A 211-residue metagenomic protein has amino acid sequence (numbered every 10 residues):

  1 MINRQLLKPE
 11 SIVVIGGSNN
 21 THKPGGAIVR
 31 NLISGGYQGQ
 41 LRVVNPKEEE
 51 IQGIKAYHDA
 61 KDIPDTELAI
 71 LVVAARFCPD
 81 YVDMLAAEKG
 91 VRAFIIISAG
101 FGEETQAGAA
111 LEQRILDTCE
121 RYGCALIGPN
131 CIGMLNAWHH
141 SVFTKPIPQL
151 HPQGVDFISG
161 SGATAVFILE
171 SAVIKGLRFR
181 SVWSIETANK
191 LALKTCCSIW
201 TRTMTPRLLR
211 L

Functional and structural regions predicted by a protein language model:
M1-L211: Catalytic-core regions of core metabolic enzymes, especially those transforming organic acids/acyl-group intermediates
